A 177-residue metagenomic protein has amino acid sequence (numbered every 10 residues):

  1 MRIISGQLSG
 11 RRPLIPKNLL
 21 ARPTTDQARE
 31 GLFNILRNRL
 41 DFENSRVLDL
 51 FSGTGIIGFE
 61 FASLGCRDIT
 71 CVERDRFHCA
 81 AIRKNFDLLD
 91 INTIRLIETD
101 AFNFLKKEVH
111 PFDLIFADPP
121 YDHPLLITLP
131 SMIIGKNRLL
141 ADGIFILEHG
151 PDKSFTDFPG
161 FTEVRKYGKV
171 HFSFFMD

Functional and structural regions predicted by a protein language model:
M1-D177: Class I S-adenosyl-L-methionine-dependent methyltransferase catalytic core
